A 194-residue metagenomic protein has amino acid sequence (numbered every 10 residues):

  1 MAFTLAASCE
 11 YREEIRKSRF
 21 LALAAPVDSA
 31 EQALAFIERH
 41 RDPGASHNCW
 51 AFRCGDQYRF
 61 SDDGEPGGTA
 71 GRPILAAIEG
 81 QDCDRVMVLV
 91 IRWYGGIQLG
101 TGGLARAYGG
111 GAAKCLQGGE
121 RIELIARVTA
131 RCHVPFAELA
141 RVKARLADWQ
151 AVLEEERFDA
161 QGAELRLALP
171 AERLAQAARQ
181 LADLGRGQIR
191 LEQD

Functional and structural regions predicted by a protein language model:
M1-T69, E156, R179, E192-D194: C-terminal regulatory domains involved in ligand/effector binding and gene-expression control
A22-L23, N48-W50, R85-V88, R131 (+1 more regions): Structural motif
A33-F36, Y108, R141-R145, A177-Q180: Hydrophobic side chains in well-ordered alpha-helices
D63, A105, G111-L116, R131-H133 (+1 more regions): Terminal alpha-helical anchor/extension segments at protein ends
A70-G118: Active-site beta-strand/loop microenvironment that shapes enzyme catalytic pockets
R121-E138, A163-A168: Short glycine-/aliphatic-rich beta-strand segments at the starts of folded cytosolic domains
H133-L153, Q176: Short amphipathic alpha-helix segments
L167, R173-L174: Terminal, non-globular segments
